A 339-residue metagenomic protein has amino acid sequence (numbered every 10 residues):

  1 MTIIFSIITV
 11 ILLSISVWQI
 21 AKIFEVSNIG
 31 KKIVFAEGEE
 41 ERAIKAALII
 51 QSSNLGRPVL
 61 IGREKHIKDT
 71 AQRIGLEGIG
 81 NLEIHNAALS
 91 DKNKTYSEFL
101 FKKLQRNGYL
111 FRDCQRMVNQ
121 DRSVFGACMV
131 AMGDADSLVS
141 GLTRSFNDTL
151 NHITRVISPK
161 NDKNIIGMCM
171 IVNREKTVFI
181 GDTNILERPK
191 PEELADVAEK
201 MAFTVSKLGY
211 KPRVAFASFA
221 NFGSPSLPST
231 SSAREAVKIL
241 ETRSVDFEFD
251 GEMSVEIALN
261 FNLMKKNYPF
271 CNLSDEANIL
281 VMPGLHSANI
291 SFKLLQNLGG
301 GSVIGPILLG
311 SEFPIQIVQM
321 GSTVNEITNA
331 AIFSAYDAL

Functional and structural regions predicted by a protein language model:
M1-V10: Feature marks short, highly hydrophobic, charge-poor N-terminal signal-anchor/signal peptide-like helices that anchor
L13-I20: Cytosolic-side junction of a single-pass transmembrane alpha-helix
A21-S274, N278-L339: Anion-binding alpha/beta catalytic cores of soluble intermediary-metabolism enzymes, centered on
